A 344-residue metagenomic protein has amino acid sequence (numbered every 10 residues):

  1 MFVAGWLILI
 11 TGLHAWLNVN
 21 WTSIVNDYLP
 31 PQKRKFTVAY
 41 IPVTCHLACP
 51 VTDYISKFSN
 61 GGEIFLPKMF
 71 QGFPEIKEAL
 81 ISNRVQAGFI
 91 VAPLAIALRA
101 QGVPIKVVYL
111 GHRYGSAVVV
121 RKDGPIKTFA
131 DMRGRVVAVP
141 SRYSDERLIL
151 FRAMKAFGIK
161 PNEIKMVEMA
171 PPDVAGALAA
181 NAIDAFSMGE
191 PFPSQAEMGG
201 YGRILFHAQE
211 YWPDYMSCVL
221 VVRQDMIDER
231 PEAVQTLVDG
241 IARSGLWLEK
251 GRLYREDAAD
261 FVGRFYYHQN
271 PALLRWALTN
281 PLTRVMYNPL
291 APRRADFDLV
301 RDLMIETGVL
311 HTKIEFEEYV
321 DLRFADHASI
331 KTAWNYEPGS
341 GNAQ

Functional and structural regions predicted by a protein language model:
M1-W16: Hydrophobic membrane-insertion alpha-helices, especially the h-region of bacterial N-terminal signal peptides
H14-K160, K165-E168, D184-E190, Y201-H207 (+1 more regions): Short, glycine-/small- and polar/acidic-enriched structural segments that line small-molecule recognition paths
L47, E78, S82, I96 (+11 more regions): Solvent-exposed, polar/charged alpha-helical surfaces in well-ordered, non-transmembrane soluble domains, broadly
F70-P74, F89, P140, S144-D145 (+5 more regions): Soluble non-cytosolic domains of exported or imported proteins
P93-L94, G124, P172-Y267: Pocket-lining segment of extracytoplasmic ligand-binding domains
A179-A182, P281-A295, H327-N335: Short amphipathic alpha-helical segments at helix boundaries and their inter-helical linkers
D228-T312: Secondary-structure end/capping motifs
D302-Q344: Conserved C-terminal helix/tail region of periplasmic/extracytoplasmic solute-binding proteins
